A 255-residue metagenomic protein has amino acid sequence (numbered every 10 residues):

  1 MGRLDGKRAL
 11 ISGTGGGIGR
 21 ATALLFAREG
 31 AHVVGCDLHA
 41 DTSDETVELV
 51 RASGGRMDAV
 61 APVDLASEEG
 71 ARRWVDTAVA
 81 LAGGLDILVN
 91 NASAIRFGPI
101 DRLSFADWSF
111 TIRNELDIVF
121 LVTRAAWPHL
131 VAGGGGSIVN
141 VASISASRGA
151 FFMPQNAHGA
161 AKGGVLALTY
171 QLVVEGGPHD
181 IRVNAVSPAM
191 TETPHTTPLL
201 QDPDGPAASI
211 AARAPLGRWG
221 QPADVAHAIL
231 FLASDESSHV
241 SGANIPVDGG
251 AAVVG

Functional and structural regions predicted by a protein language model:
E29-E45: Conserved glycine-rich Rossmann-like NAD(P)H-binding loop of the short-chain dehydrogenase/reductase
P99-I100, S104-I112, I210: Substrate-binding pocket helix/loop in short-chain dehydrogenase/reductase
T123, A161, T169: Active-site helix of classical SDR
P128, Y170, V174-E175, S238: Alpha-helical segment proximal to the catalytic Tyr-Lys
S143: Residue(s) in the substrate-gating loop at a strand-loop-helix junction that position the organic substrate next
G177, R182, V240-G242: Short, small/polar-rich loop/turn modules that mediate ligand/substrate recognition or access, typified
I229-L230, S241-G255: Short C-terminal tail/terminal secondary-structure segment of NAD(P)H-dependent dehydrogenase/reductase domains
